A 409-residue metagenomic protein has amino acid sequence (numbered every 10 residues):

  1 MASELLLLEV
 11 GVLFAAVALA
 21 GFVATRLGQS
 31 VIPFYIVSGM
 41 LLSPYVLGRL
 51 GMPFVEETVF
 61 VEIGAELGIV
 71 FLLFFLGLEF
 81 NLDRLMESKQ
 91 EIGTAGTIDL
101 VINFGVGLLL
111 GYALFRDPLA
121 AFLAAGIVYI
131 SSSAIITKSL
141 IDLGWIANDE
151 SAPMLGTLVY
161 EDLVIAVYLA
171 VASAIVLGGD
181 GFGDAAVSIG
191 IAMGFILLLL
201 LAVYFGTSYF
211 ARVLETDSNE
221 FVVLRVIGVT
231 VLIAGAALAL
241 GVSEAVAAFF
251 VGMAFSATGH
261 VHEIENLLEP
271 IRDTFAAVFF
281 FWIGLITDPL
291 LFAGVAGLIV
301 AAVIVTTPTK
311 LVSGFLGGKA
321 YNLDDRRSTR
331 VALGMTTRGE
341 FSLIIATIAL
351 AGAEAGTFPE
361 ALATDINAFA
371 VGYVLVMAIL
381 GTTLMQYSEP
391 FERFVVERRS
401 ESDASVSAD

Functional and structural regions predicted by a protein language model:
M1-D409: Transmembrane helical cores of multi-pass secondary ion antiporters/exchangers
